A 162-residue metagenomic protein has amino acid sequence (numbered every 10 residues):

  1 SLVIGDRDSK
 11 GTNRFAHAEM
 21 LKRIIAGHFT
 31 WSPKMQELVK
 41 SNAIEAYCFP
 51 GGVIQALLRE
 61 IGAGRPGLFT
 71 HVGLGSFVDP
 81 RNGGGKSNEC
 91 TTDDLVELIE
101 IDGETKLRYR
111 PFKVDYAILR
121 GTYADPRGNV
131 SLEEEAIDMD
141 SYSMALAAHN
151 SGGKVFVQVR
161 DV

Functional and structural regions predicted by a protein language model:
S1-V162: Conserved alpha/beta enzyme-core scaffold
